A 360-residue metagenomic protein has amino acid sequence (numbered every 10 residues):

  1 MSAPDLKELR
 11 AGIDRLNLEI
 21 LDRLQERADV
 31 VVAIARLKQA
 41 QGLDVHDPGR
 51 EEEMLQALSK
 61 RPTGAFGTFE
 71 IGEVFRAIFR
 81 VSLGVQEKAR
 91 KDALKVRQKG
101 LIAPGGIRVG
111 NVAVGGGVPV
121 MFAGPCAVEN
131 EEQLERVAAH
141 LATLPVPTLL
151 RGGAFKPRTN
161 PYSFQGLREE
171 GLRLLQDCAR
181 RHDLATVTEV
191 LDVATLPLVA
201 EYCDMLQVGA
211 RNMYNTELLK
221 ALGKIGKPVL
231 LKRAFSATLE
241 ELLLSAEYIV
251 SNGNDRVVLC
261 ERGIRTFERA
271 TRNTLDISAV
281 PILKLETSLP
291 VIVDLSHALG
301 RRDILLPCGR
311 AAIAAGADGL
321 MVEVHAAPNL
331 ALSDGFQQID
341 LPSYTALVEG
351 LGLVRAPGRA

Functional and structural regions predicted by a protein language model:
M1-Q98: Domain-level signature for soluble enzymes in the chorismate/prephenate branch of the shikimate pathway
I34-L43, R151-E169, A326-F336: Glycine-rich, proline-tolerant flexible connector loops at the mouths of alpha/beta enzymes
D44-L58, Q165-T188, L222-P228, I277-I292 (+1 more regions): Alpha-helix-loop-beta-strand connector modules within alpha/beta enzyme cores
K88-F122, A356-A360: N-terminal amphipathic alpha-helix/helix-capping segment at the start of soluble metabolic enzymes
P119-P125, T148-G152, T186-E189, L206-V208 (+4 more regions): Hydrophobic faces of well-ordered beta-strands that scaffold small-molecule active sites in alpha/beta enzyme cores
V146, L198-Q207, G223-V229, V250-R256 (+2 more regions): Glycine-enriched alpha-helix->loop->beta-strand junction motifs that scaffold or abut catalytic
G152, K156-C203, Q207, N215-L218: N-terminal active-site wall of soluble small-molecule enzyme domains
K156-R158, N212-S278: Conserved anion-binding
